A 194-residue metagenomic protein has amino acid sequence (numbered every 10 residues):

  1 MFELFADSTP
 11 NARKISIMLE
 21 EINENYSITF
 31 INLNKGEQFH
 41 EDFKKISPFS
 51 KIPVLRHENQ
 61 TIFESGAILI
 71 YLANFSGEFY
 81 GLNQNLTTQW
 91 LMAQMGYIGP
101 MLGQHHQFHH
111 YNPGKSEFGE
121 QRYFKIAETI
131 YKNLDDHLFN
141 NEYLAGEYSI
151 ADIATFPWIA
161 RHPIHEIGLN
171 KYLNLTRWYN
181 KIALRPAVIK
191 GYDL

Functional and structural regions predicted by a protein language model:
M1-Q121, D135: GST-like domain detector, emphasizing the conserved glutathione-binding G-site in the N-terminal thioredoxin-like
T87, D193-L194: Short linear loop/turn motifs
Y97-P186, G191: GST-like fold's C-terminal all-alpha helical module
